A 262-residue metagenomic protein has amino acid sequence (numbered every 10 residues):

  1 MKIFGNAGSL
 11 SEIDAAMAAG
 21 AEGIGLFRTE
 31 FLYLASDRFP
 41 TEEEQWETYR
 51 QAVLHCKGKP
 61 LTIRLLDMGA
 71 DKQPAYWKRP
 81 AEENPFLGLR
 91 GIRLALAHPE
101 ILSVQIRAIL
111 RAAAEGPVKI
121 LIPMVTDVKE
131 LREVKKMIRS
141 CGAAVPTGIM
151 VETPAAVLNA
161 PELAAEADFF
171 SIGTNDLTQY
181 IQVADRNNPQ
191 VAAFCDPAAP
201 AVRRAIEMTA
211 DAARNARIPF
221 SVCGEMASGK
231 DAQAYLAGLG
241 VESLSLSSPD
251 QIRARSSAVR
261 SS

Functional and structural regions predicted by a protein language model:
M1-S262: Conserved alpha/beta-domain cores
